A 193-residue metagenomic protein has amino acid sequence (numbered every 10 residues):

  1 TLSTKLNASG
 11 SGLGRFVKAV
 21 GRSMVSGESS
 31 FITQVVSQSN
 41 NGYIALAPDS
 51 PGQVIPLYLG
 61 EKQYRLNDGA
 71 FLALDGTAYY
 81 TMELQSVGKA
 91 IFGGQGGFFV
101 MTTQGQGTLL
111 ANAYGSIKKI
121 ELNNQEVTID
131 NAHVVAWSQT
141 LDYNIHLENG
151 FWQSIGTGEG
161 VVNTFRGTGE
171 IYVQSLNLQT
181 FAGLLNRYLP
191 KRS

Functional and structural regions predicted by a protein language model:
T1-S193: Composition-driven recognition of glycine/serine/threonine/acidic- and proline-rich low-complexity segments and repeats
